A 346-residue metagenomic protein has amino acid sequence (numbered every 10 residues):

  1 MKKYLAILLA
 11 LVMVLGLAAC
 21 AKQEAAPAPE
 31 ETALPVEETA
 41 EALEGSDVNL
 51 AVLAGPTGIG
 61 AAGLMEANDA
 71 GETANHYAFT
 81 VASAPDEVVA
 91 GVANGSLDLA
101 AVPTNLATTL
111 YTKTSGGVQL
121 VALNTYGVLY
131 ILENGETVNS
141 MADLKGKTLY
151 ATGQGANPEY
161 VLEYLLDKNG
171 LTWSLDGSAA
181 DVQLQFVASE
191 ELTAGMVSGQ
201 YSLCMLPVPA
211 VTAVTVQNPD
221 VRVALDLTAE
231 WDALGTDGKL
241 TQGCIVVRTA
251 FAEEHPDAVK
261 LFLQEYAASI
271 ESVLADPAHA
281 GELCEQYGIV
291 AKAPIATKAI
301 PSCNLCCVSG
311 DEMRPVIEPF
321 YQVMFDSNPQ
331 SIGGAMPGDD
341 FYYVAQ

Functional and structural regions predicted by a protein language model:
M1-L9: Positively charged n-region of N-terminal signal peptides that target proteins for export
G16-A19: C-terminal motif of bacterial Sec signal peptides marking the signal peptidase cleavage site
A21-Q23: Bacterial signal peptide processing site
A26-Q185, S202-V208, A224: Short, glycine-/small- and polar/acidic-enriched structural segments that line small-molecule recognition paths
N68-N75, E230-G238, L305-R314: Short, solvent-exposed loop/beta-turn-alpha elements that line the ligand-binding surface or hinge of extracytoplasmic
T104-L106, T114, Q185, E191-L283: Pocket-lining segment of extracytoplasmic ligand-binding domains
A252-S327: Secondary-structure end/capping motifs
E318-Q346: Conserved C-terminal helix/tail region of periplasmic/extracytoplasmic solute-binding proteins
